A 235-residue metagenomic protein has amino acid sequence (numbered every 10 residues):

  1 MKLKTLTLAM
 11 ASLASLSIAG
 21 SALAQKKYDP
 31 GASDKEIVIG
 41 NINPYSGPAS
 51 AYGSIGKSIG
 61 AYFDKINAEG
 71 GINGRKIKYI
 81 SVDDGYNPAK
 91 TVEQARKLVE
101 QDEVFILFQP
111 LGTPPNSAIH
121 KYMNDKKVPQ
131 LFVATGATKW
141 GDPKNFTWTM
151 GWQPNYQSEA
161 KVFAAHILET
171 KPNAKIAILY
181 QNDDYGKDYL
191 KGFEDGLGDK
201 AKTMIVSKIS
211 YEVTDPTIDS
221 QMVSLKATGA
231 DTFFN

Functional and structural regions predicted by a protein language model:
M1-A9: Bacterial N-terminal signal peptides that target proteins for export
A11-S12, A22: Cleavable N-terminal signal peptides
Q25-K27, E36, A51-K57, E69-D142 (+2 more regions): Beta-alpha junction/loop-to-helix N-cap segments that form part of ligand/metal-binding clefts
K35-S54, L111, K175-L179: Short beta-strand segments enriched in small/hydrophobic residues
P48-K57, D184-D188: Glycine- and acidic-residue-enriched helix-capping/strand-helix junction motifs
G60, D64-G71, R96-V104, H120-V128 (+3 more regions): Sec-exported extracytoplasmic/periplasmic mature domains
K90-E93, T138-G141, F146-N235: Extracellular/periplasmic Venus flytrap/periplasmic-binding protein
